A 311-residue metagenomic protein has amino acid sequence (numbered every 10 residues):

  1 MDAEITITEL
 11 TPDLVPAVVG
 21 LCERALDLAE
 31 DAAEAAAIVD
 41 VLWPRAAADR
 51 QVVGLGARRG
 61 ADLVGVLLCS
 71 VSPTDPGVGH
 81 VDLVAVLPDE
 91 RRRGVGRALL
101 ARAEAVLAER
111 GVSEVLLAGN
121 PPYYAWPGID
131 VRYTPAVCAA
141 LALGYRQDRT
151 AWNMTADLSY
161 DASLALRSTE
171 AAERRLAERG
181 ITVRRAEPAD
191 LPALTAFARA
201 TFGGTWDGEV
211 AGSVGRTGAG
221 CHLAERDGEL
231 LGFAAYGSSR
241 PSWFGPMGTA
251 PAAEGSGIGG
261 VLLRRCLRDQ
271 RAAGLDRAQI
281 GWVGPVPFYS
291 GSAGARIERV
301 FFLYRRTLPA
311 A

Functional and structural regions predicted by a protein language model:
M1, A101-A177, F301-T307: Acyl-donor-binding surface of acyltransferase catalytic domains
M1-W43, R50, G54-R58, L63 (+3 more regions): Short amphipathic alpha-helix that is part of the acyltransferase structural core
D27-G54, R59, G65-P76, F202-P251: A conserved beta-strand-loop-helix scaffold within acyl/acetyltransferase catalytic domains
G65, R149-W152, G232, R299: A structural microfeature
V71-D82, R91, R110-S113, G237-G245 (+2 more regions): A conserved beta-turn-beta hairpin within the catalytic core of GNAT-like acetyltransferases that forms part
V81-R91, N120-Y123, M247-G255, G284: A short, internal acetyl-CoA/4′-phosphopantetheine-binding micro-motif in the GNAT/acyltransferase core
R92-E109, T249, G255-R268, G291: Conserved acetyl-CoA-binding loop-helix of GNAT-fold acetyltransferases
G255, G260-A311: Short hairpin/turn module used for nucleic-acid contact or packing/dimerization
